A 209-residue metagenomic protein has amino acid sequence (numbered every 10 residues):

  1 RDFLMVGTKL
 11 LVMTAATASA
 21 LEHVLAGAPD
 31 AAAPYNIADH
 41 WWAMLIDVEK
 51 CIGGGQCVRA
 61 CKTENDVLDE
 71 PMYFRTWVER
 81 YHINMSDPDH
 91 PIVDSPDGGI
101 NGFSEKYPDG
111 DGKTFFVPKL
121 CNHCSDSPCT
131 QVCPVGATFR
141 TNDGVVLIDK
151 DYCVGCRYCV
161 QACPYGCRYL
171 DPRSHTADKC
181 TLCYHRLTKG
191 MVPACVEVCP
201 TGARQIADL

Functional and structural regions predicted by a protein language model:
R1-V12: N-terminal secretory signal peptides and thylakoid transit peptides that target proteins across membranes
M5, K50, H90-I92: Low-complexity, compositionally biased segments
L11-S19, H23-V24, G55-V58, N65-D69 (+1 more regions): A generic secondary-structure signal for well-formed alpha-helical elements
A18-Q56: C-terminal segment of N-terminal export signals and the immediately downstream linker at the start of the mature
V24-N36, T63-D109, F139-Y152, C167-H185 (+1 more regions): Non-heme iron-sulfur electron-transfer modules
H40, F115, N142: Exposed loop/turn and edge beta-strand positions of beta-sandwich/beta-sheet ligand-binding modules
M44-E64, K113-G136, L147-G166, R173-V198 (+1 more regions): Cysteine-centered iron-sulfur cluster-binding motifs in ferredoxin-type domains/subunits of redox enzymes
